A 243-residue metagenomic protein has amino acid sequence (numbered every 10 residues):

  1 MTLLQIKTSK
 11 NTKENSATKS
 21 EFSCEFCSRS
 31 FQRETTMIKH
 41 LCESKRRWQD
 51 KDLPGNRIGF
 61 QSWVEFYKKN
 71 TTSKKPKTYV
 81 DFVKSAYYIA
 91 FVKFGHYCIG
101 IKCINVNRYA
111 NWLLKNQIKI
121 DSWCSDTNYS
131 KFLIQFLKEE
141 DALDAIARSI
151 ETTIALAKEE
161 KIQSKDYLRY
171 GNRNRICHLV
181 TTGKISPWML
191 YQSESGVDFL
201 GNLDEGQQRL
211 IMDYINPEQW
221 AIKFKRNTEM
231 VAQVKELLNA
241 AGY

Functional and structural regions predicted by a protein language model:
M1-L3, Y79-Y243: Intrinsically disordered, low-complexity regulatory/activation regions of eukaryotic proteins
T2-W63: C-terminal recognition-helix end and immediately following basic linker of small zinc-binding "finger" domains
E34-M37, L41, R47, K51-P54 (+6 more regions): Generic marker of "main functional regions" within proteins
Q49-V92: Charged, amphipathic alpha-helical linkers/stalks
